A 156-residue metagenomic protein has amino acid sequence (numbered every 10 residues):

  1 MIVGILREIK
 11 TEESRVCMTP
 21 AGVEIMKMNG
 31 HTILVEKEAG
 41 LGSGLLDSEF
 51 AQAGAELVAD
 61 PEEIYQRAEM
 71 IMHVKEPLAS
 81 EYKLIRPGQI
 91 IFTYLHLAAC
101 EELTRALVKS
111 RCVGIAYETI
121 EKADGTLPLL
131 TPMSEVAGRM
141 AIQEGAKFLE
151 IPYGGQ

Functional and structural regions predicted by a protein language model:
M1-K37: N-terminal phosphate-binding or glycine-rich loops at protein starts, especially the Walker A/P-loop of NTPases
I2, E8, A79-Q156: Glycine/serine-rich phosphate-binding loop and adjoining beta1-alpha1 elements at the start of nucleotide-handling
I5, Q66, M72-H73, F92-T93: Redox-cofactor binding/interface segments in oxidoreductases and associated redox assembly factors
V23-E24, S48, E62, Y82-K83 (+1 more regions): Alpha-helical segments flanking ligand/cofactor-binding loops in enzyme cores
M28-T32, A55-E56, M70-H73, K109-V113 (+1 more regions): Generic secondary-structure signature for well-ordered alpha-helical cores
L34-L57: N-terminal beta-loop-helix "entrance" segment that forms/cooperates in small-molecule cofactor or anionic ligand
G54-R67: Short acidic low-complexity segments
M70-H73, P77, K83: Glycine-rich phosphate/dinucleotide-binding loop and adjoining beta-alpha-beta core of small-molecule
